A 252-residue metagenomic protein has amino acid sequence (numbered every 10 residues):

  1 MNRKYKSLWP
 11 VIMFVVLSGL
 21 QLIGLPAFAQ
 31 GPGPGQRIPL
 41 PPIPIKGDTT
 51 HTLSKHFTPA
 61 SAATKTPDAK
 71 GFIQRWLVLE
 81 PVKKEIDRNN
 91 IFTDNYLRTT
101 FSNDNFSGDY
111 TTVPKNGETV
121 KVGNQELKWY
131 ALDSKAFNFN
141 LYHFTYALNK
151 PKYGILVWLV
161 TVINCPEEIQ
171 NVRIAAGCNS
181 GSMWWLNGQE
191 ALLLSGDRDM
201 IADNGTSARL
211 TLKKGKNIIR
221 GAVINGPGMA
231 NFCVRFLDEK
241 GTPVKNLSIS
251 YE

Functional and structural regions predicted by a protein language model:
M1-V11: N-terminal secretory signal peptides that target proteins for export/translocation
P10-G24: Bacterial N-terminal signal peptides
I23-G31: Signal peptide processing junction and immediate N-terminal pro/mature segment of secreted/exported proteins
Q30-F139, A222-E252: Accessory carbohydrate-binding/adhesion or oligomerization-edge regions at the termini of glycan-active proteins
Y153-N164: Short beta-strands within extracellular/lumenal beta-sheet-rich domains
C165, I174-C178, V223-N225: Non-cytosolic beta-sheet module surface loops
Q170-W185, I219: Aromatic-lined ligand-binding clefts that engage carbohydrates, nucleic acids, or primary amines
L186-V234: Beta-strand-rich ligand-recognition modules
